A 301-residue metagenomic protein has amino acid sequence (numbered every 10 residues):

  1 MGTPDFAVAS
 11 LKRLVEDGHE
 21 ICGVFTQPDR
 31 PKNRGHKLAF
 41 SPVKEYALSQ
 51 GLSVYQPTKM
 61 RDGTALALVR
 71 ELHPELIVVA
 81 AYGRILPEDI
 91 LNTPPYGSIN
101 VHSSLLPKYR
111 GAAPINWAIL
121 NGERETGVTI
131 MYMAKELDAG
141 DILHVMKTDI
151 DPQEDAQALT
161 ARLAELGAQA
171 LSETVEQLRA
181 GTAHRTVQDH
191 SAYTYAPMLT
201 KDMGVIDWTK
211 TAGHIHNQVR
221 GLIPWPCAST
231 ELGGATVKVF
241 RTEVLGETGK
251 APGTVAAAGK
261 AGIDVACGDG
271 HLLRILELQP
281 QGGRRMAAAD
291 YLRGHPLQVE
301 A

Functional and structural regions predicted by a protein language model:
M1-G35: N-terminal Rossmann-like dinucleotide-binding module
T3-F6, T58-R61, Y82-R84, L245: Short beta->alpha connector loops
D17, Q27, L76-Y195: Donor/substrate-binding cores of folate-linked one-carbon enzymes
E20, G51-S53, G97: Conserved beta-strand segments of alpha/beta enzyme cores
Q27, P31-E75: N-terminal glycine-/serine-/threonine-rich beta1-alpha1-beta2 phosphate-ribose binding loop of Rossmann-like
P197-K210: Acyl-group handling in specialized metabolite and lipid biosynthesis
T209-A301: An anion-binding loop in the catalytic cleft
